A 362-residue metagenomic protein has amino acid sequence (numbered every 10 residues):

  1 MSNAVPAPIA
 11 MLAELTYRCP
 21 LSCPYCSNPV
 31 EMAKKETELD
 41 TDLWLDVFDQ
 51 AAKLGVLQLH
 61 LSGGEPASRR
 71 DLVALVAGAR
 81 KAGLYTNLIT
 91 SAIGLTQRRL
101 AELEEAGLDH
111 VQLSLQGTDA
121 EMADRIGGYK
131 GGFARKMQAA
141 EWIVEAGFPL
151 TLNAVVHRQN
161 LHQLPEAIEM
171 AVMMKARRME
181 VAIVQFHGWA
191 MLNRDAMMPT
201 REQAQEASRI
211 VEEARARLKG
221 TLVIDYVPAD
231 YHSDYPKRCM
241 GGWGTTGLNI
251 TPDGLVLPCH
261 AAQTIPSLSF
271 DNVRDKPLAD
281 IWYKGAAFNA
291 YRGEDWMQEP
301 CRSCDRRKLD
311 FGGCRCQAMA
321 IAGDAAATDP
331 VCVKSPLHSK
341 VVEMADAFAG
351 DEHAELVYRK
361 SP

Functional and structural regions predicted by a protein language model:
M1-H110: Conserved alpha-helical substructure of the radical SAM core
M1-N3, Q263-P362: Flexible mid-to-C-terminal extensions adjoining Fe-S/redox cofactors in radical SAM and related proteins
L12, T16-C19, H232, P252 (+3 more regions): Residue-level signal for mature regions of secreted extracellular proteins and peptides
T16, E65, A92-I93, Q116 (+3 more regions): Short beta->alpha junction loops/turns
E31, G64, Q116, V184 (+1 more regions): Flexible loop residues that form catalytic and substrate-binding hotspots at small-molecule/glycan-binding clefts
L39, R70, G131, Q159-H162 (+1 more regions): Residue-level signal for the nucleotide or nucleotide-sugar donor/cofactor binding architecture
Y85, A101, E105-A106, S114-K276: Radical SAM enzyme [4Fe-4S]-AdoMet core and its adjacent flexible, acidic and glycine-rich loops/tails across
